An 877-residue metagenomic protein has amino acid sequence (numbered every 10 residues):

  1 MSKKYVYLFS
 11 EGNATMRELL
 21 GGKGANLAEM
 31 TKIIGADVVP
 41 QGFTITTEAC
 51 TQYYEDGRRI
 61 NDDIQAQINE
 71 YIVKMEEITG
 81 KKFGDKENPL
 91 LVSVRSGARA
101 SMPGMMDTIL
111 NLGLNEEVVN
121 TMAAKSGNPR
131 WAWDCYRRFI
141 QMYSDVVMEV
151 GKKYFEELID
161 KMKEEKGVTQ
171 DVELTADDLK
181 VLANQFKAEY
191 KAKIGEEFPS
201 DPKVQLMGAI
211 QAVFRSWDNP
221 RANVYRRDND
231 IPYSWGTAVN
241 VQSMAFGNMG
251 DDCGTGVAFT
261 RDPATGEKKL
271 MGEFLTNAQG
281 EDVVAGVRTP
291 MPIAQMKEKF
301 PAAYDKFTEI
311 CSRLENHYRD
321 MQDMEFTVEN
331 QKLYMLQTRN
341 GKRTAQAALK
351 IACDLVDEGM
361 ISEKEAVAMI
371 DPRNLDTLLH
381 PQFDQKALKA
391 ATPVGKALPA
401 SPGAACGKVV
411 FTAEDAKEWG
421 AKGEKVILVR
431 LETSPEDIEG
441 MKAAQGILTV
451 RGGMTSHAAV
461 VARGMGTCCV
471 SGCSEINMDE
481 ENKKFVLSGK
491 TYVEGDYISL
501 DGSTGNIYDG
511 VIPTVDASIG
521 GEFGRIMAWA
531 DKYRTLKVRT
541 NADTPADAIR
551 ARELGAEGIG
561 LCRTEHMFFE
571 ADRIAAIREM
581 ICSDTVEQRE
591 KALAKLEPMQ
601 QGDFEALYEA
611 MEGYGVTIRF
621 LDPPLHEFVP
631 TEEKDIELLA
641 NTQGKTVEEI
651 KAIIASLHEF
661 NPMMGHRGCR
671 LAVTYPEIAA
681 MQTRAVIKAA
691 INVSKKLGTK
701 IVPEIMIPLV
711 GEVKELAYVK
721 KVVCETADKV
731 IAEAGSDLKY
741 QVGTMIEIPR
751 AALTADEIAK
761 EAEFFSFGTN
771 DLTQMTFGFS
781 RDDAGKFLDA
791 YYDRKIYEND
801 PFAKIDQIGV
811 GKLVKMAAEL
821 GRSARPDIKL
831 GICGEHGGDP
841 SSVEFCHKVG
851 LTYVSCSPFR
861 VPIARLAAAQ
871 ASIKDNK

Functional and structural regions predicted by a protein language model:
M1-A391, E418, E424-I427, S434-E439 (+11 more regions): Nucleotide/phosphate-binding sheet-loop regions of phosphoryl- and nucleotidyl-transfer enzymes
V38-V39, C469, L830: Hydrophobic beta-strand scaffold residues
Q41, V450-G452, S471-S474, C562 (+2 more regions): Short beta->alpha connector loops at strand-helix junctions that form conserved, small/polar/Pro-enriched
R95, I519, W529-K877: Conserved alpha/beta-domain cores
I210, L379-F411, R525-D531, T535-A542 (+1 more regions): Flexible inter-domain linker/hinge segments
N240, V410, I427-V429, L448 (+3 more regions): Structural motif
Q331-Y334, L431-K442, G446, M454-V460 (+7 more regions): Glycine-rich phosphate/ribose-binding loops and adjacent secondary-structure elements that form binding surfaces
K396-E436, L487-R525: Extended, non-globular alpha-helical segments
